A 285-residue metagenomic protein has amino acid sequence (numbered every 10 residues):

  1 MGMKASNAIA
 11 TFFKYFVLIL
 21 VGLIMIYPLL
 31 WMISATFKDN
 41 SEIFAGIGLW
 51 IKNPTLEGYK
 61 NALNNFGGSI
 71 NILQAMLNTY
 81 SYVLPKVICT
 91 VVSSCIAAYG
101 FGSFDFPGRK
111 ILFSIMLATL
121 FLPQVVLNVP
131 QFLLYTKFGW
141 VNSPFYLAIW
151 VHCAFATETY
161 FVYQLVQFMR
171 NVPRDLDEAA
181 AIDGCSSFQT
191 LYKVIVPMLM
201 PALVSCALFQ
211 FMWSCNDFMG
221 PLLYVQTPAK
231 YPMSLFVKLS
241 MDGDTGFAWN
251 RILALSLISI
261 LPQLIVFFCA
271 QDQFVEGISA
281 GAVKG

Functional and structural regions predicted by a protein language model:
M3-G285: A structural signal for multi-pass alpha-helical bundles of membrane permease subunits that mediate small-molecule
